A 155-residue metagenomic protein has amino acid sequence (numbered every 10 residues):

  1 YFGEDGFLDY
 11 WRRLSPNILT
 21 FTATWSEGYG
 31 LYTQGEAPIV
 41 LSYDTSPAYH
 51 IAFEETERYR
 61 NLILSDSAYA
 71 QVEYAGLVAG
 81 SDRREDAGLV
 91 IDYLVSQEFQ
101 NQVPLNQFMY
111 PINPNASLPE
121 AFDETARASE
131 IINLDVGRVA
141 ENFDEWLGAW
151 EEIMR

Functional and structural regions predicted by a protein language model:
Y1-G6, S81-A87: Short helix-loop capping/hinge motifs at secondary-structure junctions, enriched in acidic/polar residues
F2-D66: Ligand-binding pocket segment of bilobal, Venus flytrap-like solute-binding proteins
T45-A48, S67-Y69, D82, S96-Q97: Solvent-exposed loop/turn segments at secondary-structure junctions within structured extracellular/periplasmic domains
Q71-R84, Q102-L105: A bilobed periplasmic-binding-protein/Venus flytrap-type ligand-binding module shared by bacterial periplasmic
V90: Substrate/cofactor-recognition hotspot
Y93-S117: Periplasmic-binding protein-like
E120-R155: Extracellular/periplasmic bilobal clamshell ligand-binding domains
